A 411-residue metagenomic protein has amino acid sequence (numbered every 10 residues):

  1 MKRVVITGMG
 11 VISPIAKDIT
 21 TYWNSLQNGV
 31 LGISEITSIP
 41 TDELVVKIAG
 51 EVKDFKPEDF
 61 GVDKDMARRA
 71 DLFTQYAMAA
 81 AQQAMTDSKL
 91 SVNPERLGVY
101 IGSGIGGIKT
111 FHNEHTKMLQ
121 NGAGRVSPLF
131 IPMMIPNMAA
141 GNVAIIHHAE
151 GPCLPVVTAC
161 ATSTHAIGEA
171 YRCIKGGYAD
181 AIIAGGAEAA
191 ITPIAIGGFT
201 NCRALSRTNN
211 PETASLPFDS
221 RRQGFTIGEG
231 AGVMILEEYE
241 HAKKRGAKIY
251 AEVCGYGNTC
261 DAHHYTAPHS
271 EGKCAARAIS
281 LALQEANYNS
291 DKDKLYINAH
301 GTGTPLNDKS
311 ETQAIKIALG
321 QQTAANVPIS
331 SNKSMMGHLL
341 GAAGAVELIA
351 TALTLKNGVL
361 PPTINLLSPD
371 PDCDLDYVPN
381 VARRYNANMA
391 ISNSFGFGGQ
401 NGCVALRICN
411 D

Functional and structural regions predicted by a protein language model:
M1-M66, E240-E252, I349-T363, R407-D411: ACP-dependent fatty acid/polyketide chain-elongation machinery
M1-M9, S13, A67-P94: N-terminal amphipathic, basic-rich helices that act as targeting or association modules
R3-T7, L31-E35, N210-Y288, L295-Y296 (+1 more regions): Condensing-enzyme catalytic core mediating Claisen C-C bond formation in acyl metabolism
G8, L26, A81, V99 (+10 more regions): Conserved small-residue
E35-A79, G106-E169, Y178, N201-T226 (+1 more regions): Conserved catalytic cysteine-centered active-site region of acyl-thioester-dependent Claisen-condensing enzymes
T37, Y178-C202, S206-Q223, Y256-S270 (+2 more regions): Acyl-CoA/ACP chain-elongation machinery
A77-K89, P136-A140, A144-E188, T226-A247 (+2 more regions): Active-site-proximal alpha-helical scaffold in enzymes
N121-S127, G168, R172, E188-K244 (+2 more regions): Glycine-/small-residue-rich "gating" segment that lines the acyl/pantetheine channel and substrate pocket
